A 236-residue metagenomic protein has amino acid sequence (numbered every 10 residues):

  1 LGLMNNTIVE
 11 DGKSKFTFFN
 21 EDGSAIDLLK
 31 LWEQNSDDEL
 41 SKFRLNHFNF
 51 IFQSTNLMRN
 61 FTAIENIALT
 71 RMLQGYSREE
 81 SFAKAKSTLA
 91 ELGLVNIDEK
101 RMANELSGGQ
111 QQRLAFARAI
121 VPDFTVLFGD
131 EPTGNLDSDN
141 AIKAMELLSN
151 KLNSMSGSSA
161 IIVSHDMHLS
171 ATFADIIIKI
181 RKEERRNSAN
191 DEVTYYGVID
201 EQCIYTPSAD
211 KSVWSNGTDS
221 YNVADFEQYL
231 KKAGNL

Functional and structural regions predicted by a protein language model:
K13-K42: ABC ATPase NBD Q-loop/coupling interface
E33-Q34, T88-N104: Conserved ABC nucleotide-binding domain
F61-A68: Short coil-to-helix segment of the ABC ATPase nucleotide-binding domain corresponding to the Q-loop/switch region
M102-L106, Q110-Q112: Conserved ABC ATPase signature
F116, A144: Hydrophobic anchor residue at the start of the ABC signature
D123: Conserved catalytic motifs of ABC-family nucleotide-binding domains
L127-D130: Catalytic Walker B motif of ABC-type/P-loop ATPase nucleotide-binding domains
